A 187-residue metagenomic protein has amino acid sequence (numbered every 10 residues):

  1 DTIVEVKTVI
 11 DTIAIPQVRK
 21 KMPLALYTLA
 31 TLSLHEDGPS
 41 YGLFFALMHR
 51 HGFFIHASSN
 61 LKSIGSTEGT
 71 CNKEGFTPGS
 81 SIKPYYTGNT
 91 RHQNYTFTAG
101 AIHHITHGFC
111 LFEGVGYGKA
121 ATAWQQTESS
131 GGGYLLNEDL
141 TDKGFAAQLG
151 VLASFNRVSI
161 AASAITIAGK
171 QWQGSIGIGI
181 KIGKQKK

Functional and structural regions predicted by a protein language model:
D1-S63, G69, K181-G183: Short glycine/proline- and aromatic-enriched beta-strand/turn motifs that initiate or cap beta-hairpins
M22-L24, N156-I160: Short, surface-exposed connector motifs at secondary-structure boundaries
T28-G42, H49, I105-H107, T141-F145 (+1 more regions): Solvent-exposed loop/turn segments connecting transmembrane beta-strands in outer-membrane beta-barrel proteins
L29, S81-T87, G131-E138, S163-A164: Extracellular loop and loop/strand-boundary signature of outer-membrane beta-barrel proteins
T31-H35, S58-K62, G116-A120, S154 (+2 more regions): Outer-membrane beta-barrel pore domains and translocons
F44-S130, A153-V158: Gram-negative (and chloroplast) outer-membrane scaffold detector with strong preference for beta-barrel transmembrane
G118-L152, K187: Outer membrane beta-barrel transmembrane domains
L149, F155, Q171-K187: Outer-membrane beta-barrel "beta-signal"
